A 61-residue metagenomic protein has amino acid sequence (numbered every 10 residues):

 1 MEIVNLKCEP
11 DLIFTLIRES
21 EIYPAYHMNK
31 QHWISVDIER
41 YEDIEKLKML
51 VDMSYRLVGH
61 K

Functional and structural regions predicted by a protein language model:
M1-N29: Short, conserved beta-strand/beta-arch hydrophobic-aromatic motifs that form part of recognition grooves or interface
H27-K61: Well-ordered alpha/beta subsegment
